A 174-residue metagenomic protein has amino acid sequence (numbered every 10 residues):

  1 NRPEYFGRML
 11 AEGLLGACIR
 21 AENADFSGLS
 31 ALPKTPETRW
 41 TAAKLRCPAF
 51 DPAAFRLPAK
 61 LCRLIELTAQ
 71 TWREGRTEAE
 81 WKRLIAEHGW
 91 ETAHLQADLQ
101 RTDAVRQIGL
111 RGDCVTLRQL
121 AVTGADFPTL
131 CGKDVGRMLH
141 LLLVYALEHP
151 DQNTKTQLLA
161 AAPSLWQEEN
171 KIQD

Functional and structural regions predicted by a protein language model:
N1-G13: Internal metal/ion-chelating core segments
A11-D174: C-terminal subdomains that position terminal phosphate/3'-OH groups for nucleotidyl transfer/ligation, primarily on
